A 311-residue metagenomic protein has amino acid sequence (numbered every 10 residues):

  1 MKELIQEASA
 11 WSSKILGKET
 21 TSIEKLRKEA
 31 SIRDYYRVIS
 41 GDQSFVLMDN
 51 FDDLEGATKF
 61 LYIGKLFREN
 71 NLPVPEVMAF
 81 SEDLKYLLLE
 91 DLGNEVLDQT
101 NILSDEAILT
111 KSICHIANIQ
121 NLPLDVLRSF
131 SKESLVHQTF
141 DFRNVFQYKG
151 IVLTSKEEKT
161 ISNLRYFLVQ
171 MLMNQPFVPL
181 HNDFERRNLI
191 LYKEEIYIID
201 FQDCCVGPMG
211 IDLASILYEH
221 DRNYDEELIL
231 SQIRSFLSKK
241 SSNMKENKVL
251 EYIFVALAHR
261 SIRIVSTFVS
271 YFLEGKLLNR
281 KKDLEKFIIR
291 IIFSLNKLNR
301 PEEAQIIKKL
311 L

Functional and structural regions predicted by a protein language model:
M1-K25, L278, D283, I289-L311: Regulatory N- and C-terminal appendages and interdomain linkers associated with kinase/kinase-like NTP transferase
A8-I15, L124-S129, E133-S134, Q138-P179 (+1 more regions): An alpha-helical support segment within catalytic cores of ATP-dependent transferases
T21-Y36: ATP-binding glycine-rich phosphate-binding loop
R33-V38, L47, I119, Y166-I211 (+1 more regions): Active-site acidic catalytic loop and adjacent metal/ATP-binding pocket of ATP-dependent phosphoryl transfer enzymes
Y36-H137, Q147-V152: ATP-binding pocket architecture of kinase catalytic cores
R128-S134, K245-L257, K282: All-alpha amphipathic helical-bundle segments outside canonical DNA-binding/catalytic cores that form hydrophobic
F140-K149, M209-M244, A258-K276, F287-L295: Active-site activation/catalytic loop segments of kinase-like enzymes and analogous catalytic loops in related
